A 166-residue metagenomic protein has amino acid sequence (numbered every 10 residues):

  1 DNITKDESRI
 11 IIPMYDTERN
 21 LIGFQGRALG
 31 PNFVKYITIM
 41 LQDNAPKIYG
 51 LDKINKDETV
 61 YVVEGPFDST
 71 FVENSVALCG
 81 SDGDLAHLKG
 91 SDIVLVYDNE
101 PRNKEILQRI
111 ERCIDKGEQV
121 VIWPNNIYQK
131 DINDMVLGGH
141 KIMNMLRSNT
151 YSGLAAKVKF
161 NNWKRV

Functional and structural regions predicted by a protein language model:
D1-D92, E105-L107: Phosphate-handling DNA/RNA-contact segment within nucleic-acid enzymes
P13, E18, V62, L88 (+2 more regions): Replication-associated primase and helicase/ATPase modules
L78-G83, N99, N126-Y128: Short, solvent-exposed coil/turn elements at secondary-structure transition points
